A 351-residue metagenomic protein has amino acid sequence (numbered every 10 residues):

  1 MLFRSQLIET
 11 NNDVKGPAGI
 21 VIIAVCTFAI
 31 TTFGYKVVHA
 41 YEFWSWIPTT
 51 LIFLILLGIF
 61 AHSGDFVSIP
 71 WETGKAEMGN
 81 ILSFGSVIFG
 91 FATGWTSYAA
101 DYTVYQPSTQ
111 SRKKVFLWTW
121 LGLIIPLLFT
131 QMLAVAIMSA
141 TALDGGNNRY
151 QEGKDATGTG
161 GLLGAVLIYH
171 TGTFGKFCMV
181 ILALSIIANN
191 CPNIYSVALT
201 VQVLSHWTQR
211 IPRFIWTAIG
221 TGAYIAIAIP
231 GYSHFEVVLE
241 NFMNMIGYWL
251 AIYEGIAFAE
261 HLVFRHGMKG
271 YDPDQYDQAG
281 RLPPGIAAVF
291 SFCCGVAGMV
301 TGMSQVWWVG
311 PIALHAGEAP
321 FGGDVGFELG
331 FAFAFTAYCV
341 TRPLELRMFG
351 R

Functional and structural regions predicted by a protein language model:
S5-N11, I23-S45, A61-G64, D101-T109 (+2 more regions): Membrane-water interface regions at transmembrane-helix termini and the short interhelical loops of multi-pass membrane
E9-F33, I47-G58, F91-A99, R210-P230: Transmembrane alpha-helical segments of multi-pass small-molecule transport proteins
K15-I22, V203-E236, D277-M299: Loop-to-transmembrane helix boundary motifs in multi-pass membrane proteins
G19-F60, A76, L117-T119, L123 (+1 more regions): Membrane-interface loop-to-helix entry segments
F33-W46, S97-F129, L143-L162, I194-F214 (+1 more regions): Hydrophobic, small-residue-rich membrane helices and short re-entrant helix-turn-helix hairpins that build
L57-S63, T73-A140, Y169-I194, R281-G302: Hydrophobic, membrane-embedded alpha-helices of multi-pass small-molecule transporters
Y253-A337: C-terminal membrane-solvent junction of multi-pass transporters and transport-like membrane proteins
